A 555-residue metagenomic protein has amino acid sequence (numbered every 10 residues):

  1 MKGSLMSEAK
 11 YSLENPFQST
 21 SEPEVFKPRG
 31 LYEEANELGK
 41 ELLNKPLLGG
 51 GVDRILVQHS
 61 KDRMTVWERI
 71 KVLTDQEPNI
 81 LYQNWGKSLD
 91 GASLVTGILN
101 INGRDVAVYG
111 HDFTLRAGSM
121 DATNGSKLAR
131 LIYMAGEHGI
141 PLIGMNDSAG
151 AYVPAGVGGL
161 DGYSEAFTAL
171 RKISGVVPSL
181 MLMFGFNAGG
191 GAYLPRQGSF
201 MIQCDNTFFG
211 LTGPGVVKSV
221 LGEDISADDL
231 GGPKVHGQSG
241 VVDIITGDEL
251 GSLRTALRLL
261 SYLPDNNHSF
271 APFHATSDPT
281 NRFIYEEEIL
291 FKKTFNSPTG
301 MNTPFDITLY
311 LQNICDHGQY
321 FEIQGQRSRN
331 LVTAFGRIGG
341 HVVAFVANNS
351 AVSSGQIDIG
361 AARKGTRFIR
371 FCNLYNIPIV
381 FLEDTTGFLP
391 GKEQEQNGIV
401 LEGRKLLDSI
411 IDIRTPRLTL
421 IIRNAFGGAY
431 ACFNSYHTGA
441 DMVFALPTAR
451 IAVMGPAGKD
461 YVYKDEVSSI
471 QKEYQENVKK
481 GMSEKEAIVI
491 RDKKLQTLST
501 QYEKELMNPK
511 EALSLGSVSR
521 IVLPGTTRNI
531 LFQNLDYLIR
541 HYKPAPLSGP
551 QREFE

Functional and structural regions predicted by a protein language model:
K2-E555: Ligand-binding clefts of soluble mixed alpha/beta catalytic domains
